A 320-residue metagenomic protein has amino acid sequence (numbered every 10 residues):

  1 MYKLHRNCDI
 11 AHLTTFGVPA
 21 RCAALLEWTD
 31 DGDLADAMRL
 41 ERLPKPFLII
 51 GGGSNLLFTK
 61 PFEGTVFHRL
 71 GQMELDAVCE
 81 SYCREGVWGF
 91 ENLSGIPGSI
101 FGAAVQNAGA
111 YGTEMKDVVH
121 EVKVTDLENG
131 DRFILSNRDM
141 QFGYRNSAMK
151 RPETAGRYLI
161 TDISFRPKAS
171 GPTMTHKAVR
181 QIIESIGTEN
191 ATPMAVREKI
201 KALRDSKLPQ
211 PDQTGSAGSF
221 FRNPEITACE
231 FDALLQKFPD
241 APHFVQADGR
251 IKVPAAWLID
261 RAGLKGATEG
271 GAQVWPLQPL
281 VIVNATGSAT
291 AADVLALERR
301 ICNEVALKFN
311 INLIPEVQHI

Functional and structural regions predicted by a protein language model:
M1-E128: Anion-binding (especially nucleotide phosphate/pyrophosphate-binding) glycine-rich loop and adjoining beta-alpha core
H5-N7, A11-V18, L56, R132-A296 (+1 more regions): Phosphate/pyrophosphate- and phosphate-bearing ligand-binding catalytic cores of soluble enzymes
I301: Phosphate/pyrophosphate-binding loops and the adjoining catalytic core of nucleotide-dependent enzymes
